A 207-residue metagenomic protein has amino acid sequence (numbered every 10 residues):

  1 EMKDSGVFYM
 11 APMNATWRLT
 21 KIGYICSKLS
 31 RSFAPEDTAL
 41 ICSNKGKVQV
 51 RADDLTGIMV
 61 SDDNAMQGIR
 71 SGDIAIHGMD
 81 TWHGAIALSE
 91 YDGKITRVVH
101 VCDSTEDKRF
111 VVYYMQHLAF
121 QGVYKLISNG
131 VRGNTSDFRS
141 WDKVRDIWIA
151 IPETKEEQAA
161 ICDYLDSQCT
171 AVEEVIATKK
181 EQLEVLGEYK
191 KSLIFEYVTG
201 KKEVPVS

Functional and structural regions predicted by a protein language model:
E1-F33, A150, K155, A159 (+2 more regions): Non-catalytic DNA-recognition/assembly elements of restriction-modification systems
D4, M79, G93-V99, R132-A160: A short glycine-rich beta-alpha junction/loop motif
G23-S71: Sequence-specific dsDNA recognition surfaces
E36-L55, I74-V98, R109, Y113 (+2 more regions): Short, ligand-facing micro-motifs at secondary-structure edges
D103-K108: Ligand-binding loop in jelly-roll beta-barrel domains
L165-K179, L183-L186, L193: Amphipathic alpha-helical coiled-coil segments
E196-S207: Acidic, low-complexity, intrinsically disordered peripheral segments
